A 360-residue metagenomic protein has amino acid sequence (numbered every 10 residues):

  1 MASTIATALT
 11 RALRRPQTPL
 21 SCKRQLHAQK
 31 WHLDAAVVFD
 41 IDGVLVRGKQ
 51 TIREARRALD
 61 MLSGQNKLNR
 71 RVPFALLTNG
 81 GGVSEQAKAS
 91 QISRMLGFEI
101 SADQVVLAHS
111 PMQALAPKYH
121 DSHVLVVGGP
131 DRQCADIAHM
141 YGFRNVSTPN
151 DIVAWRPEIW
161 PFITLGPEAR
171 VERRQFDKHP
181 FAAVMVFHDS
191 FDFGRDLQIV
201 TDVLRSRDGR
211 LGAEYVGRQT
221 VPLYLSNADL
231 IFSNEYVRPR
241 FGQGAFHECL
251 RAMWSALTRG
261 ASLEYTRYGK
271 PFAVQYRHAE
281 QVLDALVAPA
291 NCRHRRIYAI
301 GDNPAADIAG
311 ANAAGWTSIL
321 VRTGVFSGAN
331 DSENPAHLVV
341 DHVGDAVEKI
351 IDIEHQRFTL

Functional and structural regions predicted by a protein language model:
A2-I5, L9-I41, V46-L68, G81-V106 (+1 more regions): Asp-based, Mg2+/Mn2+-dependent phosphohydrolase catalytic module
R71: An N-terminal RHG(E/S)-centered segment typical of histidine phosphatases
